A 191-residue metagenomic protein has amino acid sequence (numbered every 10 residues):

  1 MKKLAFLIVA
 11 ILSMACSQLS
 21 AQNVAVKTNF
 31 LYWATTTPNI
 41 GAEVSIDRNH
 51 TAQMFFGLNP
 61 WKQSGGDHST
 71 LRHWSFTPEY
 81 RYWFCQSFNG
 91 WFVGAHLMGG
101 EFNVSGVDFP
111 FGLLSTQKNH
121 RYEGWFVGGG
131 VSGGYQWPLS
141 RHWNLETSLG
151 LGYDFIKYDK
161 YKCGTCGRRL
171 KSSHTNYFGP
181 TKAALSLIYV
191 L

Functional and structural regions predicted by a protein language model:
M1-V24, L187, L191: Bacterial Sec-dependent N-terminal signal peptides
S20-Q22, T36, S87-N89: Short loop/turn segments at connectors of secondary-structure elements within structured domains
N23, T35, H73, F126-G128 (+1 more regions): Membrane-spanning beta-strands of outer-membrane beta-barrel proteins
V26-W33: Short strand-turn segments of transmembrane beta-barrel domains in outer membranes, especially the first one or two
I40-A42: A short acidic, amphipathic alpha-helical/loop segment
V44-T147, A184-Y189: Gram-negative (and chloroplast) outer-membrane scaffold detector with strong preference for beta-barrel transmembrane
S140-L191: Predominantly the C-terminal beta-signal and adjacent terminal strand-loop region of outer-membrane beta-barrel
